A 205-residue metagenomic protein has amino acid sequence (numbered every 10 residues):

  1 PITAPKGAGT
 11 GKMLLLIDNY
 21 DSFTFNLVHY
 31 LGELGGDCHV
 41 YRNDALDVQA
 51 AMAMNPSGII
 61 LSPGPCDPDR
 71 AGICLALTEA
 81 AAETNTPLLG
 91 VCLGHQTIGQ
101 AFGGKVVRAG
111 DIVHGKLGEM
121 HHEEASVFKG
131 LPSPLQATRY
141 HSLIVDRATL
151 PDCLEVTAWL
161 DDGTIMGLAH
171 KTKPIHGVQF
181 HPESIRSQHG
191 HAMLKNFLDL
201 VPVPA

Functional and structural regions predicted by a protein language model:
G7-A8: Short, low-complexity intrinsically disordered segments enriched in A/P/G/S/L with frequent Arg, especially at protein
K12, P56-G130, L194-N196: Cysteine-nucleophile active-site neighborhood
M13, D37, S57, P87-L89 (+2 more regions): Structural signature of beta-strand start/N-cap positions in the alpha/beta core of ABC transporter nucleotide-binding
L14-L34: Short, charged N-terminal beta->alpha structural module
L15, L34, V40-R42, D47 (+2 more regions): A generic "structured core" feature
D47-N55: Short amphipathic alpha-helix with an adjacent loop that forms part of the alpha/beta core around
E124-T172: Catalytic beta-strand/loop cores that center a nucleophilic Ser/Cys/Thr and support acyl-enzyme chemistry
I185-A205: Acyltransferase
